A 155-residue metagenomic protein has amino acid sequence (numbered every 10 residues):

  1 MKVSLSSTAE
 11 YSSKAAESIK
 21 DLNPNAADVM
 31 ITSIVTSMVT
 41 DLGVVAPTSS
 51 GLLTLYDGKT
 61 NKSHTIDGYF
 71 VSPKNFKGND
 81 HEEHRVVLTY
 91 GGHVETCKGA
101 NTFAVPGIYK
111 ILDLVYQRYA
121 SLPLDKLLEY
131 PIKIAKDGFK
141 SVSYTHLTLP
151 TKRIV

Functional and structural regions predicted by a protein language model:
M1-L147: Noncatalytic scaffold domains of N-terminal-nucleophile
H146, T151-V155: Single conserved hydrophobic/aromatic residue that forms the stacking wall/gate of nucleotide- or nucleobase-binding
